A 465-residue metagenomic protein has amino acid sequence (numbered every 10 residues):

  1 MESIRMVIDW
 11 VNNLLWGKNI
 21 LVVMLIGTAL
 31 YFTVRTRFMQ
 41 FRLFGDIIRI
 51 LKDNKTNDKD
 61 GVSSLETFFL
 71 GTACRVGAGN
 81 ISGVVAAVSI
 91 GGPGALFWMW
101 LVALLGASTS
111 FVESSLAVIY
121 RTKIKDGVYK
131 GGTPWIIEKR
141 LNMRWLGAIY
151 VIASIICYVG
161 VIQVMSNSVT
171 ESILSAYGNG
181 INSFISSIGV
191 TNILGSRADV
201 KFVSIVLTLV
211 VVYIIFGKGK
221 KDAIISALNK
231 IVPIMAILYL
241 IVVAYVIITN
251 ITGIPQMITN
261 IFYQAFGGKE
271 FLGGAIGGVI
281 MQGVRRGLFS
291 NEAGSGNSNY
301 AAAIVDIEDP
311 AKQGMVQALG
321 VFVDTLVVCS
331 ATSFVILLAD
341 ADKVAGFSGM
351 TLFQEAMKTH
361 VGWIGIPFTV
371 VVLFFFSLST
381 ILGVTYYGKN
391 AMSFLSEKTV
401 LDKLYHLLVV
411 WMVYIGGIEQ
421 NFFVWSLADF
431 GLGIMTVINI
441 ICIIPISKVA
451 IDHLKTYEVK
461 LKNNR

Functional and structural regions predicted by a protein language model:
M1-A78, V88-A95, G106, V410 (+2 more regions): N-terminal alpha-helical transmembrane segments of multi-pass membrane transport and channel/translocase proteins
V22-G27, S63-G71, N142-C157, S204-L207 (+7 more regions): Select transmembrane alpha-helical segments in multipass membrane proteins
M24-T28, R35, M39-I48, T170-I173 (+5 more regions): Membrane-interface loop-to-helix entry segments
T28-T33, V102-G127, T133-P134, E138-N167 (+5 more regions): Helix-loop-helix module between adjacent transmembrane segments
F38-S64, A86-L96, S110-L141, D342-H360 (+3 more regions): Flexible loop linkers connecting adjacent transmembrane helices in multi-pass alpha-helical membrane transporters
D58-I90, L116-P134, E138, I152 (+1 more regions): Alpha-helical membrane segments and immediately flanking helix-loop junctions that form or couple to the substrate/ion
E113-R121, V242-N260, A303-V305, L319-M350: Extracellular/periplasmic helix-exit of transmembrane alpha-helices
L141-M143, S377-Y414, P445, V449-R465: C-terminal membrane-solvent junction of multi-pass transporters and transport-like membrane proteins
